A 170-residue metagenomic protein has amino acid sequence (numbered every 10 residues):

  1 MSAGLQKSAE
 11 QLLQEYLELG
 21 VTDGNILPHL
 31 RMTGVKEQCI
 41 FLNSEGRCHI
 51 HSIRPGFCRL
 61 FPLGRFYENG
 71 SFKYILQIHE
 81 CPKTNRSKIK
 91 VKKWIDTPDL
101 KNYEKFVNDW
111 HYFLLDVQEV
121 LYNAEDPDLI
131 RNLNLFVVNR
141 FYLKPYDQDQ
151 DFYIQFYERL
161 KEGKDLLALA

Functional and structural regions predicted by a protein language model:
A3-A170: Short loop/turn segments that flank or connect secondary-structure elements
